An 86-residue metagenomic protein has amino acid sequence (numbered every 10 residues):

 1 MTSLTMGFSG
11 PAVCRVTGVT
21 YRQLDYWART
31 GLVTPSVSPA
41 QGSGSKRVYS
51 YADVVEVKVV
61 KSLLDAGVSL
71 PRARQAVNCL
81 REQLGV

Functional and structural regions predicted by a protein language model:
M1-E56, D65: Basic helix-turn-helix/winged-helix DNA-binding cores and closely related short helical interaction motifs
L32, L84-G85: Short alpha-helix boundary/capping elements
A52-L84: A short, Lys/Arg-enriched interface patch at domain edges and termini
